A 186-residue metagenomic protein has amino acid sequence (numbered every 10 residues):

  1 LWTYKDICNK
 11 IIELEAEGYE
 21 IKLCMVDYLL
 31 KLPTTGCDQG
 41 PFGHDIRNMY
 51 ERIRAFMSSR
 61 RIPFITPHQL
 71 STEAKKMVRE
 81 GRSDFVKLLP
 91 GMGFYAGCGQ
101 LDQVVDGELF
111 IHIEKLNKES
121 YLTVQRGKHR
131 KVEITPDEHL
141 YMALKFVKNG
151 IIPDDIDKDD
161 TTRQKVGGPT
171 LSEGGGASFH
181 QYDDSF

Functional and structural regions predicted by a protein language model:
W2-C24, C37-G40, A55-R60, E73-F186: C-terminal regions of RecA-like/P-loop NTPase motor modules
M25-V26, I62-Q69: Structural recognition of the conserved hydrophobic beta-strand(s) that form the central parallel beta-sheet of P-loop
L29, L70, I113: Flexible loop residues that form catalytic and substrate-binding hotspots at small-molecule/glycan-binding clefts
K31-T34: Residues immediately C-terminal
D45-R52: Hydrophobic alpha-helical membrane-association signature
